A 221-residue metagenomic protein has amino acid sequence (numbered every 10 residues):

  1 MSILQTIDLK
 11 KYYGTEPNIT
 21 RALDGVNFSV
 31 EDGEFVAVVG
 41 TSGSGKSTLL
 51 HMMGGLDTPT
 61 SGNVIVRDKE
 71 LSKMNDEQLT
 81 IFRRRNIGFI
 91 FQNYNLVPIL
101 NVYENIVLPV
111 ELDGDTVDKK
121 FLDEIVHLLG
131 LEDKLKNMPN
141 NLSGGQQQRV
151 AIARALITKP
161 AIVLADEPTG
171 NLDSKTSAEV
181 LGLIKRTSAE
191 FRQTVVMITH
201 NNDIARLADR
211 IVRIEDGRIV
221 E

Functional and structural regions predicted by a protein language model:
I3-I214: ABC family nucleotide-binding domain
V220-E221: Generic C-terminal helix-cap and adjacent flexible tail
